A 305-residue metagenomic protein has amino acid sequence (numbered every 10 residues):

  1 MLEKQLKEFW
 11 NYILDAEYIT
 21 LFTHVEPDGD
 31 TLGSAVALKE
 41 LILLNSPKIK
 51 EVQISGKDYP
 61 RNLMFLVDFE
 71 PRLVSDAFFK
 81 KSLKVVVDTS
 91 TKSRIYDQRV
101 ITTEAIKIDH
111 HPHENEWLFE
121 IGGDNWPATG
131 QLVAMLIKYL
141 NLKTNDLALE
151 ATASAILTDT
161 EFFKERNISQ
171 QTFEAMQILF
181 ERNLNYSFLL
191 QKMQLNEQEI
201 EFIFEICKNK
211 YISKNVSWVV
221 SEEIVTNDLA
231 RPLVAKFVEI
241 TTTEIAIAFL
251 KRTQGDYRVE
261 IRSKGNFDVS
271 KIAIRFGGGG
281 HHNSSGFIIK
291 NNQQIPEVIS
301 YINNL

Functional and structural regions predicted by a protein language model:
M1-E8, S93-T102, N125-V133: An acidic intrinsically disordered interaction segment
L2-G29, G33-M64, D76-S82, T160-R275 (+1 more regions): Hydrophobic helix-and-loop "lid/oligomerization" segment in the mid-to-C-terminal part of catalytic domains
E3-E8, V87-D88, I137-Y139: Short, motif-level signal for alpha-helix interfacial/capping segments enriched in acidic residues and aromatics/proline
F22, E26, V86, K107-I108 (+1 more regions): Generic enzyme active-site microenvironment
M64-F119: Active-site cofactor/cluster-binding pocket
F69-L73, G123-N125, S263-G265: Short, hinge-like loop/turn segments at secondary-structure boundaries
V86, K107-D109, G122-G123, W218-V220 (+1 more regions): Structural signal for conserved beta-strand scaffold positions within catalytic alpha/beta enzyme cores
H110-E174: Short alpha-helices
